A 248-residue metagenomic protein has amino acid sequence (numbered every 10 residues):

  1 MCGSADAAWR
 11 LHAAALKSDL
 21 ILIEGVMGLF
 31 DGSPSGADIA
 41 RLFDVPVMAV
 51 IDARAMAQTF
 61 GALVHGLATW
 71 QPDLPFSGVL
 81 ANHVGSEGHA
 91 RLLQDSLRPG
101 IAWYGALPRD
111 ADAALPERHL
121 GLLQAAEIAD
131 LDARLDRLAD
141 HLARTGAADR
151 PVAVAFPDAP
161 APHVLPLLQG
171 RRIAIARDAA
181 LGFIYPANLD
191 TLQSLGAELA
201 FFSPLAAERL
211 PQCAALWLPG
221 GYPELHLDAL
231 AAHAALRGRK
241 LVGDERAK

Functional and structural regions predicted by a protein language model:
M1-F43, I51-P75, E87-R91: ATP-dependent carboxylate-amine ligase catalytic core
L22-E24, M48-V50, L80, A174 (+1 more regions): Structural motif
D38-I39, S96, T191: Hydrophobic/aromatic ligand-binding patch that stacks against planar heteroaromatic rings of cofactors or nucleotides
V45, I101, E245-K248: A short helix->loop->beta-strand "cap" motif at the edges of active sites that frequently abuts
M48-V50, Y104-A106, A200-F201: Short hydrophobic alpha-helical runs that function as membrane-insertion/retention elements
A57-V164: Internal gly/pro-rich beta-alpha loop/helix module that stabilizes soluble enzyme cofactors or their anionic handles
R171-Q193: Short, charged N-terminal beta->alpha structural module
D190-K248: Flexible gly/pro-rich beta->alpha loop and the following alpha-helix that scaffold active-site loops
